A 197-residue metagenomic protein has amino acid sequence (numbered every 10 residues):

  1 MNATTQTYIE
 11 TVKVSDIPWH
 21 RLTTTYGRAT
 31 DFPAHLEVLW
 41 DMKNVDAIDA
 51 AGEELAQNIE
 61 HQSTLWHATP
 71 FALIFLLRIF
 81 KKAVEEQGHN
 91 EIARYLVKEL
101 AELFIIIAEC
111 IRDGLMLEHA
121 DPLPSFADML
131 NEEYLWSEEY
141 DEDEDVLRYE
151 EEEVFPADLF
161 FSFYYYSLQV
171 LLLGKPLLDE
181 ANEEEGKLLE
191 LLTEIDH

Functional and structural regions predicted by a protein language model:
M1-D46: N-terminal "cap/leader" segments of large eukaryotic alpha-helical scaffolds
N2-E10, L171-H197: Eukaryotic acidic, Ser/Thr-rich intrinsically disordered low-complexity regions
E10, V45-Q57, F104: HEAT-repeat alpha-solenoid elements in large eukaryotic scaffold proteins
T24, W40-G52, L65, T69 (+3 more regions): Helix-start/N-cap signature of alpha-helical segments
T30, H67-L76, M116-D121: Short sequence/structural elements of tandem HEAT/ARM alpha-solenoid repeats
P33-V45, I74-E86, D179: HEAT/HEAT-like alpha-solenoid repeats
N58-Q62, I79, A83, I107-G114 (+1 more regions): Residue-level signature of the C-terminal ends
R94, E102-L177: Acidic, serine/threonine- and proline-enriched intrinsically disordered linkers and terminal tails in large eukaryotic
